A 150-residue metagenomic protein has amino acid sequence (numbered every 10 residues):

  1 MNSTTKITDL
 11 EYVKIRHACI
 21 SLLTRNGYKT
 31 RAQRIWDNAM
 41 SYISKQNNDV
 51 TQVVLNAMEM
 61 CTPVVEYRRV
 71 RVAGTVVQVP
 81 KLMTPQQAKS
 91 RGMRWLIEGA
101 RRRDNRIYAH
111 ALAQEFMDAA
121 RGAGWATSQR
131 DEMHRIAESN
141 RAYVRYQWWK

Functional and structural regions predicted by a protein language model:
M1-N26, T30-Q33, D37-K150: Strongly charged
